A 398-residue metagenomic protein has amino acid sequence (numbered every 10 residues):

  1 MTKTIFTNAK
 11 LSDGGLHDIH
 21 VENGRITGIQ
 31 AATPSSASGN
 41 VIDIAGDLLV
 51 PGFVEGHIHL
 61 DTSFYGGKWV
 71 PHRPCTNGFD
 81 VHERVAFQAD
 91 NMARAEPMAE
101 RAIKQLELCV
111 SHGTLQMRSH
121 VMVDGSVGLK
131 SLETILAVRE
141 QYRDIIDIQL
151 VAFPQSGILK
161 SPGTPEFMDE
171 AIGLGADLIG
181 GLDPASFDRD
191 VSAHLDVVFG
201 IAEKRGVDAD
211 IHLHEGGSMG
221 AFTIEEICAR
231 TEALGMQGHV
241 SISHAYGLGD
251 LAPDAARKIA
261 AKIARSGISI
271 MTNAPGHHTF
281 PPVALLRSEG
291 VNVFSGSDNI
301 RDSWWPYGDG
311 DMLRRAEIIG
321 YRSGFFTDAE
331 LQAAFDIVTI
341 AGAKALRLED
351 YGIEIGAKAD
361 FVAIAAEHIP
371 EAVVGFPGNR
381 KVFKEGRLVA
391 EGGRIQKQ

Functional and structural regions predicted by a protein language model:
M1-A37, D47, I369: N-terminal metal-binding scaffold of metallo-dependent hydrolase/deaminase domains
T2-N8, S35-F79, E96: Replace "His-x-His-based motif
P51-S63, V121, D208-G217: Histidine-centered catalytic micro-motifs
F64-M98, R205, T223-S241, I259-K262 (+1 more regions): Active-site gating loops and adjacent loop-to-helix segments of metal-dependent hydrolytic enzymes
G66-H120, S126-Q141, E166-G173: Alpha-helical scaffold segments that flank or form the walls of functional sites
V151-T164, G173-P281, R301: Active-site core of metal-dependent hydrolases
A229-V240, A284-A366: His/Asp/Glu-enriched, well-ordered alpha-helical/loop segment that forms or immediately abuts the divalent-metal
I355-Q398: C-terminal cap of metal-dependent C-N hydrolases
